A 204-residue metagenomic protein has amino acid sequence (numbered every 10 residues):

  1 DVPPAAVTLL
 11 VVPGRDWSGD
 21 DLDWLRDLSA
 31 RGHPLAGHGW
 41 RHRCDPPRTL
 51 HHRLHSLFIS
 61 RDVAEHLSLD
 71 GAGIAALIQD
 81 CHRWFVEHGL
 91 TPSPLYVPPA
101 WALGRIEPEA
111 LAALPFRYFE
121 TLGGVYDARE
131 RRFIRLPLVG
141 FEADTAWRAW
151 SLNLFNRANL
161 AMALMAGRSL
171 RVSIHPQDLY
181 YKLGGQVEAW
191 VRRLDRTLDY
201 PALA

Functional and structural regions predicted by a protein language model:
D1-P34, S93: Active-site beta->alpha N-cap acidic-glycine motif
V2, V7-T8, Y118-F119, S169 (+1 more regions): C-terminal domain-boundary segment and adjacent tail
V7-L9, L35-H38, P94-Y96, Y118-T121 (+2 more regions): Hydrophobic faces of well-ordered beta-strands that scaffold small-molecule active sites in alpha/beta enzyme cores
L10-D21, R43-P47, V97-I106, A146-N153 (+1 more regions): Acidic-and-aromatic substrate-binding clefts and catalytic sites of carbohydrate-active enzymes
L28, H33-H52: Short, solvent-exposed beta-strand-terminating loops
T49-L69: Active-site gating loops and adjacent loop-to-helix segments of metal-dependent hydrolytic enzymes
L67-E142, Y180-G185: Catalytic domains of cell-wall/extracellular-matrix polysaccharide-remodeling enzymes, centered on de-N-acetylation
R132-K182: A conserved mid-domain beta-alpha-beta active-site/ligand-binding segment of alpha/beta enzyme cores
